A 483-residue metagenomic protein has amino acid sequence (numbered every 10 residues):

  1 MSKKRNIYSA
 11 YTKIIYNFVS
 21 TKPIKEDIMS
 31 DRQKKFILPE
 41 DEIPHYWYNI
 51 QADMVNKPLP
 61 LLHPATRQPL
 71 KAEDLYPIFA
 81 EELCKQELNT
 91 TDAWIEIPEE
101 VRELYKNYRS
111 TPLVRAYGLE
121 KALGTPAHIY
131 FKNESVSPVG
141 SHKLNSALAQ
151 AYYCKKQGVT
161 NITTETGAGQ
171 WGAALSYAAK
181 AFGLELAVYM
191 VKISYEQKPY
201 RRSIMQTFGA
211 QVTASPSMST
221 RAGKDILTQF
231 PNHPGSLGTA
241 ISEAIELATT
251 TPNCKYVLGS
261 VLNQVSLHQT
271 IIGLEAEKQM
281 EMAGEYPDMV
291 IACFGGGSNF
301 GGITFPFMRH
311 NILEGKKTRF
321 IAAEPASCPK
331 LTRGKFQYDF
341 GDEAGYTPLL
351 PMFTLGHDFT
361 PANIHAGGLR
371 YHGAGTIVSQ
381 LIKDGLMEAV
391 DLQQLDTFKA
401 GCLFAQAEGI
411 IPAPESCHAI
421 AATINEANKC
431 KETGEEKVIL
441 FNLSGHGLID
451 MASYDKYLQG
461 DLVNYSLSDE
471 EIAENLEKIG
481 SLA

Functional and structural regions predicted by a protein language model:
N6-T21, K25-I28, Y48: Short, positively charged and aromatic/hydrophobic N-terminal segments
D31-V159: Positively charged, low-complexity intrinsically disordered leader regions
E96, I226-Q264, I272, G284 (+4 more regions): Active-site/ligand-binding loops adjacent to catalytic centers
N133-L144, I162-W171, L262-V265, I291-G296 (+4 more regions): Active-site nucleophile and cofactor-binding loops and adjacent substrate-binding regions of central metabolic enzymes
S146, C154-I193, Y286-F300, F320 (+2 more regions): A short, small-residue-rich loop immediately preceding and capping a beta-strand
A149-V159, A173-E185, Q206-T207, T304-E314 (+1 more regions): Alpha-helix C-terminal capping segments
W171-P234, K330-F340, M451-Q459: Active-site-proximal loop->helix
F294-S298, G302, Q394-A452, K456-G460: Claisen-condensing/thiolase-fold acyl-transfer catalytic domains that form or cleave C-C bonds in fatty acid
